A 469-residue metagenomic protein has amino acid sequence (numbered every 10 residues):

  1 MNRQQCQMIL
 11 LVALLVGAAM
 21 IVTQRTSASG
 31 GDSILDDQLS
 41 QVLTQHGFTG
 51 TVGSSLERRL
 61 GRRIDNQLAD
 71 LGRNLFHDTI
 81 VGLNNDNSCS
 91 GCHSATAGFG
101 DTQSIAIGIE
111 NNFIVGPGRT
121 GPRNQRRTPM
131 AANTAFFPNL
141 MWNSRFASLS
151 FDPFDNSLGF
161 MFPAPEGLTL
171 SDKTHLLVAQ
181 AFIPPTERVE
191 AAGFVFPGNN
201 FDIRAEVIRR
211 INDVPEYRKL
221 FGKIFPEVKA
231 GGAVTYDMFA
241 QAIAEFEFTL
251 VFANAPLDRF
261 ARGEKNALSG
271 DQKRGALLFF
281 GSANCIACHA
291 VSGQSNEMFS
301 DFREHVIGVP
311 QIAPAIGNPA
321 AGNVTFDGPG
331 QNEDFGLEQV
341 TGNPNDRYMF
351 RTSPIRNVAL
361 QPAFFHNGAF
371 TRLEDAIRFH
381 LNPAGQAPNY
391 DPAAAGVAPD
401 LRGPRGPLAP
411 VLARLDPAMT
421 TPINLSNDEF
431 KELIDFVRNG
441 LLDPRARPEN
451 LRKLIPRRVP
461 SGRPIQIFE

Functional and structural regions predicted by a protein language model:
M1-N2: N-terminal hydrophobic targeting signals that begin at the initiator methionine
Q5-Q7, G17, I21-E469: Periplasmic c-type cytochrome electron-transfer domains
I9-A13: Sec-dependent N-terminal signal peptides
